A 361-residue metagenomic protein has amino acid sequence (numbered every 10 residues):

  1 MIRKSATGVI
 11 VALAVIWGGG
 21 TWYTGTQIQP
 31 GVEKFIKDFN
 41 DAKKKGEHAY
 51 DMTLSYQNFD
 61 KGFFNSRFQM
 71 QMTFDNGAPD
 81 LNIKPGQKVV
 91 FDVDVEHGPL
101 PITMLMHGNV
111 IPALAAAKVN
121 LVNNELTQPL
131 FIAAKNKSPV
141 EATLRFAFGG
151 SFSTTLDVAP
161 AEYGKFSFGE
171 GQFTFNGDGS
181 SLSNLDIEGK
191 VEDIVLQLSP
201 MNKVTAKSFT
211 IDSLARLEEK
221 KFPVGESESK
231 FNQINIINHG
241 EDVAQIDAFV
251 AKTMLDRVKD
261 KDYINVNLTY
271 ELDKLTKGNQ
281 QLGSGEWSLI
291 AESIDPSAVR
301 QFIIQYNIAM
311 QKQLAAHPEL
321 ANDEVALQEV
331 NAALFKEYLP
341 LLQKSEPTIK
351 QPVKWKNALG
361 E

Functional and structural regions predicted by a protein language model:
K4-G8, I16-E361: Glycine-rich, small/hydroxylated-residue low-complexity segments
